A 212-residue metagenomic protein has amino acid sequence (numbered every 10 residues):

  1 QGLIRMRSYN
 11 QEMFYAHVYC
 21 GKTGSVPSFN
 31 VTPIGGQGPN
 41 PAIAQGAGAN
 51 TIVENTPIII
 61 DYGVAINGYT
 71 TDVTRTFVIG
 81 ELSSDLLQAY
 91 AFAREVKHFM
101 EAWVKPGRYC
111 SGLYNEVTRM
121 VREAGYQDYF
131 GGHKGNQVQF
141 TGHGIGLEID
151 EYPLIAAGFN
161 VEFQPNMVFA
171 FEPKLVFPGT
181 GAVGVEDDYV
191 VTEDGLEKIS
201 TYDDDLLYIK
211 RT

Functional and structural regions predicted by a protein language model:
Q1-T212: Active-site neighborhoods and metal-handling regions in enzymes and metal-associated proteins
